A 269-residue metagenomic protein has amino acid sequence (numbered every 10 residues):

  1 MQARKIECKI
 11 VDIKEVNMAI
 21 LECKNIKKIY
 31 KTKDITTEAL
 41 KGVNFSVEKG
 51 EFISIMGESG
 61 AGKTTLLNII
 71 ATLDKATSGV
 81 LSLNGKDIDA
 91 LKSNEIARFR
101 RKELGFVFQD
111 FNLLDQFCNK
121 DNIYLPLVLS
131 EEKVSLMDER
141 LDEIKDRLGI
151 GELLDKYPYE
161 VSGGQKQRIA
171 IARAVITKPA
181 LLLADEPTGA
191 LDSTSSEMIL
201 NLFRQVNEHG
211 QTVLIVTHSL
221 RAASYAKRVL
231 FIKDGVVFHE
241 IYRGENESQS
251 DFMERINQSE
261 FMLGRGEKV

Functional and structural regions predicted by a protein language model:
M56-E58: The feature captures the beta-strand-to-loop junction immediately N-terminal to the Walker
G79-D87: Conserved ABC transporter NBD signature motif
F117-L125: Short coil-to-helix segment of the ABC ATPase nucleotide-binding domain corresponding to the Q-loop/switch region
Y157-V161, Q165-Q167: Conserved ABC ATPase signature
I176-A180: A short, proline-enriched helix->beta-strand linker immediately N-terminal to the Walker B motif in ABC-type P-loop
L182-D185: Catalytic Walker B motif of ABC-type/P-loop ATPase nucleotide-binding domains
V236-F261: Conserved beta-strand-loop-alpha-helix hinge in the C-terminal portion of ABC ATPase nucleotide-binding domains
